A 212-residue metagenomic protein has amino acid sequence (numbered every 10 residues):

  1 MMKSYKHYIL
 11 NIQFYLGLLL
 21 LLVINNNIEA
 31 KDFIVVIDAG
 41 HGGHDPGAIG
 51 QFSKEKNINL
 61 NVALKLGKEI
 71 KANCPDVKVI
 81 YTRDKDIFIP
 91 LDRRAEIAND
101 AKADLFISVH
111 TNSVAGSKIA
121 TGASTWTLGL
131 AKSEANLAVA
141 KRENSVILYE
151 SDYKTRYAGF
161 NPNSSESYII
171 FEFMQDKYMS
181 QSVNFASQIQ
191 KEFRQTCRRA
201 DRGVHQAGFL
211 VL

Functional and structural regions predicted by a protein language model:
M1-L10: N-terminal secretory signal peptides that target proteins for export/translocation
S4, I24, I28-I34: N-terminal pre-catalytic segment of deacetylase/amide-hydrolase enzymes
N11, N163-S164: Polar helix-capping/helix-linker motif
N11-N25: Bacterial N-terminal signal peptides
G17, F106, I147, D201-R202: A local structural micro-motif
L18, L22, N73, R83 (+4 more regions): A generic, residue-level signal for flexible/boundary positions that often mark functional hotspots
A30-F160, Q175-M179, V183-S187: Catalytic-core regions of hydrolytic enzymes
G47, T111, G116, E166-L212: Active-site-adjacent mobile loop/cap segments within catalytic or ligand-binding domains
